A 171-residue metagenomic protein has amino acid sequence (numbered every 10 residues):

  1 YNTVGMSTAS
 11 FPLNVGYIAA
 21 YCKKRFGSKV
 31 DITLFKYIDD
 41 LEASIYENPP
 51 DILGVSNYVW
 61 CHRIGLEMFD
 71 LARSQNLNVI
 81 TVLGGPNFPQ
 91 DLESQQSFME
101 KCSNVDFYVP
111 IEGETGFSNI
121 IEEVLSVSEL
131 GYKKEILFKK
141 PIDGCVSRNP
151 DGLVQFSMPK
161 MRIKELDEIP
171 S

Functional and structural regions predicted by a protein language model:
Y1-M6, I52: Nucleotide-activated donor-dependent transferases that construct or modify glycoconjugates
V4-V15: Glycine- and acidic-residue-enriched helix-capping/strand-helix junction motifs
N14, Y21, K29-R162: Glycine-rich beta-alpha loop elements in corrinoid/cobalamin-binding modules across cobalamin-dependent enzymes
I163-S171: A short, charged helix-loop
